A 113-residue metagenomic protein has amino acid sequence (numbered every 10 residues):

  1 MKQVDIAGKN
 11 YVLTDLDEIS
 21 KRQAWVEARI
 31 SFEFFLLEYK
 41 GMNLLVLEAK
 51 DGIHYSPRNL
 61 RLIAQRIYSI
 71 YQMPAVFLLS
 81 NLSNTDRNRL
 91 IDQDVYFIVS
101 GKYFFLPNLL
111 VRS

Functional and structural regions predicted by a protein language model:
M1-V95: DNA-contacting interfaces and partner/effector-binding or oligomerization modules in DNA-centric proteins
D94-L106: Charged, structured surface patches that assemble and position nucleic-acid processing machinery
L109-S113: N-terminal intrinsically disordered, cationic/polar leader segments that include organellar targeting peptides
